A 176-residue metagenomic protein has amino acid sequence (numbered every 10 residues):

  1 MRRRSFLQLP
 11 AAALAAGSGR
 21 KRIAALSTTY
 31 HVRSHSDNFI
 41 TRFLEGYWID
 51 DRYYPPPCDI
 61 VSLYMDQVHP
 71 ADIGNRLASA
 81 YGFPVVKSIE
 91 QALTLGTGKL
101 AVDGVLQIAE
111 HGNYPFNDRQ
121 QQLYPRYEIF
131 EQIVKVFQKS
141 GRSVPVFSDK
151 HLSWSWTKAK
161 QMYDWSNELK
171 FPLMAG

Functional and structural regions predicted by a protein language model:
M1-A11: N-terminal secretory signal peptides and thylakoid transit peptides that target proteins across membranes
A16-A80: N-terminal Rossmann-like dinucleotide-binding module
L26-Y30, Y64-V68, I108-E110, D149-L152 (+1 more regions): Active-site-proximal beta-strand/loop segments in catalytic clefts of secreted hydrolases
R33, R42-I49, L95, I108 (+2 more regions): Structured segments of extracytoplasmic/periplasmic soluble domains in secreted or envelope-associated proteins
V61, L100-D103: Conserved acidic residues
P84-A92: Short acidic-hydrophobic, aromatic-tinged amphipathic segments that line or gate anion-handling sites
A92-K99: Short amphipathic alpha-helix with an adjacent loop that forms part of the alpha/beta core around
V105, G112-G176: Beta-strand-loop-alpha-helix segment that lines the small-molecule cofactor/substrate pocket of alpha/beta enzymes
